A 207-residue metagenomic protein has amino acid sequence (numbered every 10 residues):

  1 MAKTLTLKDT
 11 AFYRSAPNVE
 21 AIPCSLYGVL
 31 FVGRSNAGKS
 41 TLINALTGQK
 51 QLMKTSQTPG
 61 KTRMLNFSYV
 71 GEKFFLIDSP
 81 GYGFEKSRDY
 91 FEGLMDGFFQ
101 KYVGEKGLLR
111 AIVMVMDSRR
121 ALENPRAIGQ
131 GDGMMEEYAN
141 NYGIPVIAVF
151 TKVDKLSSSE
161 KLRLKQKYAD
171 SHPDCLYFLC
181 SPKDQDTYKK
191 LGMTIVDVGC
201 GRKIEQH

Functional and structural regions predicted by a protein language model:
M1-K86: Conserved G1/Walker A P-loop phosphate-binding module
L7-E20, D154-H207: Canonical P-loop GTPase G-domain recognition
V29-A37, I43, K73, A111 (+5 more regions): Structured catalytic cores of enzymes that bind and process phosphorylated ligands/cofactors
K61, F74, G81-G83, S118-L122 (+2 more regions): Conserved nucleotide-binding/hydrolysis micro-motifs of P-loop NTPases
T62, E92-D96, G129, G133 (+1 more regions): Amphipathic alpha-helical transducer elements in NTP-driven molecular machines
G71-L109: Conserved nucleotide-sensing/catalytic segment adjacent to the nucleotide-binding pocket in NTP-handling enzymes
F98-C175: Conserved C-terminal guanine-recognition region of P-loop GTPase G domains, centered on the G4
